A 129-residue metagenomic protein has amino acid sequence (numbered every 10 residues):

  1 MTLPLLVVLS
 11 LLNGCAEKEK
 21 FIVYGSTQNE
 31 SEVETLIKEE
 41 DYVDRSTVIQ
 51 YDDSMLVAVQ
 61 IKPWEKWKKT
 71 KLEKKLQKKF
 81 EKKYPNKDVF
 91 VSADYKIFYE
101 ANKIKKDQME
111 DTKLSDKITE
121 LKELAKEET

Functional and structural regions predicted by a protein language model:
M1-L6: Sec-dependent signal peptide recognition, specifically the positively charged N-region followed immediately by
L11-G14: C-terminal motif of bacterial Sec signal peptides marking the signal peptidase cleavage site
A16-K18: Bacterial signal peptide processing site
I22-Q28: Short, surface-exposed ligand-recognition loops at beta-strand->loop->(often short) alpha-helix junctions that present
G25, K68, K113: Catalytic cores of large soluble enzymes that bind and process phosphate-bearing ligands
E30-K38, K66-D88: Short, non-transmembrane amphipathic alpha-helical segments
T35-T70: Post-signal-peptide N-terminal segment of Sec-exported extracytoplasmic proteins
Q77, E81-T129: C-terminal low-complexity, charged extensions that often adopt amphipathic alpha-helices
